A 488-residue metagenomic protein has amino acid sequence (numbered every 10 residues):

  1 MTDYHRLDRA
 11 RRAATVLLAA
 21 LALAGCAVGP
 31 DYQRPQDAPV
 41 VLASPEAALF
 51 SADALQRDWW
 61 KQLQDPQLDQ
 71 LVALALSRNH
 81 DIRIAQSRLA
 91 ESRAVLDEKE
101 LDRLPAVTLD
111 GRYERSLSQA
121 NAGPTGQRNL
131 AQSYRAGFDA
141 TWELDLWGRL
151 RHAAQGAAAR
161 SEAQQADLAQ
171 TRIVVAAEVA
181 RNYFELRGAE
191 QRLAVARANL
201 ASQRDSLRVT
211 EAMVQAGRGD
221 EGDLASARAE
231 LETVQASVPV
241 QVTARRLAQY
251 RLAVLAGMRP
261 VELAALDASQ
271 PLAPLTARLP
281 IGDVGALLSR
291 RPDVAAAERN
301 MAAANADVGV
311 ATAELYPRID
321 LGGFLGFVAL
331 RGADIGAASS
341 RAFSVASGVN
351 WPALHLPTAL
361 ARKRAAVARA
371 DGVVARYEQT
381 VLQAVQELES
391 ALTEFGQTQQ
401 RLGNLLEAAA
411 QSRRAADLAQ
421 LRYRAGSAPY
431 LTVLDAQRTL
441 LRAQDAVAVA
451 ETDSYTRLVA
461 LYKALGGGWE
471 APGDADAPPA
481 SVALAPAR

Functional and structural regions predicted by a protein language model:
T2-Y4, R11-S77, Y134, A158 (+3 more regions): Terminal intrinsically disordered/low-complexity segments used for targeting and assembly
V28-Q33, D58, P66, L71-L74 (+8 more regions): Small/polar-residue-enriched beta-strand and adjacent coil segments characteristic of outer-membrane beta-barrel
L89-E91, L96-E98, Y113, A154-G156 (+26 more regions): Heptad-repeat amphipathic alpha-helical coiled-coil interaction surface used for oligomerization/assembly
L150, A166-D283, E394, T398 (+3 more regions): Periplasmic alpha-helical coiled-coil/stalk elements that build and connect Gram-negative outer-membrane
V214-R218, Y423-S427, A464-G468: A short glycine-centered flexible hinge/capping loop motif at secondary-structure junctions
G217-D220, A384, A391, G426-Y430: Alpha-helical heptad-repeat coiled-coil segments that mediate oligomerization/polymerization in large
L287, L321, V349, A366 (+11 more regions): Hydrophobic, well-ordered secondary-structure elements that form the walls of internal hydrophobic environments
